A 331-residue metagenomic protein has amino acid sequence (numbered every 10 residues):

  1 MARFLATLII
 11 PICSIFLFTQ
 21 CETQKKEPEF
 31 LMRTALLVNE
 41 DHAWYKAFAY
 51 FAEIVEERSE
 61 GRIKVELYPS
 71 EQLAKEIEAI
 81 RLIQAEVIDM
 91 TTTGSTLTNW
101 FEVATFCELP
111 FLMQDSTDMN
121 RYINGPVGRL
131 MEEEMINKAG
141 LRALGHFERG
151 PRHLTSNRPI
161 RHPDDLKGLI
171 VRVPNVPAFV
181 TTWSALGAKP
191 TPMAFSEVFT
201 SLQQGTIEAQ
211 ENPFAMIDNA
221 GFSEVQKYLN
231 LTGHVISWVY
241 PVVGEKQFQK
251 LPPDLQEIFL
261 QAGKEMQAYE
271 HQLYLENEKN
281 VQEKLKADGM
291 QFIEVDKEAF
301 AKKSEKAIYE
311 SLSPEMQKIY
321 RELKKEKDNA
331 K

Functional and structural regions predicted by a protein language model:
M1-F4: Positively charged n-region of N-terminal signal peptides that target proteins for export
T7-F16: Bacterial N-terminal signal peptides
C21-D118, V127, I136-K331: N-terminal secretory/targeting leader peptides
